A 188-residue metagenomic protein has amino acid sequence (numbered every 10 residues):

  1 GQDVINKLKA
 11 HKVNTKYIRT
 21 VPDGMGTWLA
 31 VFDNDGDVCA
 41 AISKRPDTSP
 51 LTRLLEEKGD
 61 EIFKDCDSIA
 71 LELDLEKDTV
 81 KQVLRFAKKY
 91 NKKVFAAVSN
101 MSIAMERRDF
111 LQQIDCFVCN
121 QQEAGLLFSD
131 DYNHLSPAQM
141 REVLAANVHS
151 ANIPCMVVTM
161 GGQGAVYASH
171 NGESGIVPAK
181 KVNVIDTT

Functional and structural regions predicted by a protein language model:
G1-S68, R85: Conserved N-terminal subdomain of the carbohydrate kinase-like
N6-A10, D33-D37, L111-D115, H134-P137 (+1 more regions): Short, hinge-like loop/turn segments at secondary-structure boundaries
R19, A96-V98, P178: Short loop/edge segments at beta-strand edges and connector loops that shape dinucleotide/nucleotide cofactor-binding
K44-T48, S99-M101, Q122-A124, K180-N183: Short, acidic/turn-prone active-site loops that include or flank metal/cofactor- and phosphate-binding residues
E61-I62, D109-F110, H149: Structural alpha-helical scaffold elements that stabilize or flank donor/cofactor-binding regions in carbohydrate
S68-E142, Q163-A165: Conserved beta-alpha-beta core of the PfkB/ribokinase-like small-molecule kinase fold
I103, D130-T188: Conserved phosphate-binding/catalytic region of the ribokinase-like
